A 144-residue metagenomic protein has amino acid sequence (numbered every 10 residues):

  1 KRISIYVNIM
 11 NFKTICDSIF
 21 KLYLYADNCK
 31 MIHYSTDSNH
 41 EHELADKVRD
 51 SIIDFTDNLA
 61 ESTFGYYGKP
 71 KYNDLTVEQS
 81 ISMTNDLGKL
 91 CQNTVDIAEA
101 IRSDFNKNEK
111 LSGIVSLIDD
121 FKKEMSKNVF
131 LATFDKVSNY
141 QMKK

Functional and structural regions predicted by a protein language model:
K1-I9: Compositionally biased low-complexity segments enriched in polar/charged residues
M10-Y25, S80-M83, L87-L90: Disorder-to-helix initiation segments
S18-Y34, L59-S62, T94-R102, E124-K136: Long, well-ordered alpha-helical segments
L24-K47, D104-L111: Helix-loop segments that flank and shape redox-cofactor active sites
K30, I53-D54, K110, F130: Extracellular secretory-pathway ectodomains and N-terminal mature segments of eukaryotic proteins
H40-K71: Conserved alpha-helical segments that form or flank metal/cofactor-binding pockets of metalloenzymes
G65-K69, L131-K144: Long amphipathic alpha-helical segments
L75-V129: Acidic/histidine-rich alpha-helical segments that form the ligand environment of transition-metal centers
